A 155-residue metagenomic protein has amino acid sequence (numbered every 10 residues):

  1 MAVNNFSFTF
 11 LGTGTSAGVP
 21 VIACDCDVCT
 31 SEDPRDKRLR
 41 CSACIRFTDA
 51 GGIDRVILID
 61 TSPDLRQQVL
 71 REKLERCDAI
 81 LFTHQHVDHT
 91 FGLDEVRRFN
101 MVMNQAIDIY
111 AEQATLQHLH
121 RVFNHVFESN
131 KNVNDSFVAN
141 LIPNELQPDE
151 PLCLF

Functional and structural regions predicted by a protein language model:
A2-F155: Binuclear metal-dependent hydrolase catalytic cores
